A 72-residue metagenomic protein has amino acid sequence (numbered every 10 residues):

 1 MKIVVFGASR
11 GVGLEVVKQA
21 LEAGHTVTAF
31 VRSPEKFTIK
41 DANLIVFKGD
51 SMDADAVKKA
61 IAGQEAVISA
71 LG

Functional and structural regions predicted by a protein language model:
M1-H25: N-terminal Rossmann NAD(P)H-binding glycine-rich loop of SDR-like oxidoreductase domains
S9, V31-S33: Residues in the short beta-alpha loop(s) of Rossmann-like NAD(P)-binding domains
E15, R32, A56: Short Gly/charged-rich anion-binding patches and loops
V27-A29: Short beta-strand "acidic-cap" motif of Rossmann-like dinucleotide-binding folds
E35-G72: NAD(P)H-binding glycine-rich loop region in Rossmannoid oxidoreductase-like domains and their noncatalytic homologs
